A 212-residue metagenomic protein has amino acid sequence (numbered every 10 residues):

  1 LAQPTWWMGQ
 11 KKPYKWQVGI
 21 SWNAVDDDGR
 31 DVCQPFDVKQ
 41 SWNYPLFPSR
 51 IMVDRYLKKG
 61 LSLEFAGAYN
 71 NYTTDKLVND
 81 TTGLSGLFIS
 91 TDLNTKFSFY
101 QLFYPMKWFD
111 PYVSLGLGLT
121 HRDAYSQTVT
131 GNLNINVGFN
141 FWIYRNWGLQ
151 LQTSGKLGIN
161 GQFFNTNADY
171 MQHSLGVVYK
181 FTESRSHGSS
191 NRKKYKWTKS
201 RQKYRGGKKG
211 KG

Functional and structural regions predicted by a protein language model:
A2-D54: Short glycine/proline- and aromatic-enriched beta-strand/turn motifs that initiate or cap beta-hairpins
P4-K15, K59-G60, Y100-D110, I143-N146 (+1 more regions): Short loop/turn motifs that connect adjacent beta-strands in outer-membrane beta-barrel proteins
W6-W7, W142-G212: Predominantly the C-terminal beta-signal and adjacent terminal strand-loop region of outer-membrane beta-barrel
Y14, N43-S49, S85-T91, F109 (+2 more regions): Residues that define the transmembrane beta-barrel architecture of outer-membrane proteins
W16-I20, L63-F65, T91, F109-L115 (+3 more regions): Transmembrane beta-strands of outer-membrane beta-barrel proteins
I20-W22, I51-R55, L93-F99, L115-L119 (+3 more regions): Residues on the lipid-exposed face of transmembrane beta-strands in outer-membrane beta-barrel proteins
R30-D37, D75-T82, D123-G131, G161-A168: Outer-membrane beta-barrel translocator domains and adjoining extracellular loop/strand segments of Gram-negative
R55-T130: Gram-negative (and chloroplast) outer-membrane scaffold detector with strong preference for beta-barrel transmembrane
